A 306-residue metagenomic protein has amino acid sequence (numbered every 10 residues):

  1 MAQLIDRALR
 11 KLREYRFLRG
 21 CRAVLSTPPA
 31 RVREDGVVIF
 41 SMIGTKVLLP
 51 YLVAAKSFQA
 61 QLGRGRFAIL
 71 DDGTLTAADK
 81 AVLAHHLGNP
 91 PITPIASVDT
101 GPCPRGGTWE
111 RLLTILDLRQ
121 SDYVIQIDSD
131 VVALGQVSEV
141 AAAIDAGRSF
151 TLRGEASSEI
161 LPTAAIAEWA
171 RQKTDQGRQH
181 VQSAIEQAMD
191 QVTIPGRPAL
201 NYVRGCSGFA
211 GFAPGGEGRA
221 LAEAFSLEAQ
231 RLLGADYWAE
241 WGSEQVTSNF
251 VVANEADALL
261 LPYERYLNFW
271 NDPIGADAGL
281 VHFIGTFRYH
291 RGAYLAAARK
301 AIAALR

Functional and structural regions predicted by a protein language model:
M1-D35, Q182-R306: A glycosyltransferase accessory/donor-loop signature
I43-L49: Active-site beta-to-alpha loop of glycosyltransferases that engages the nucleotide-sugar donor
S57-G65: Short, acidic, metal-binding catalytic loop of nucleotide-sugar glycosyltransferases
R66-T74, L152-G154: Short internal beta-strands
T76-S121: Active-site-proximal specificity loops/subdomain of glycosyltransferases
V124: Short aromatic/hydrophobic "clamp" motif used to bind/position activated sugar donors
D128-V132: The conserved acidic donor/metal-binding loop of glycosyltransferases
A133-Q172: Conserved donor-nucleotide/metal-binding helix-loop-beta segment in metal-dependent transferases, i.e., the alpha-helix
